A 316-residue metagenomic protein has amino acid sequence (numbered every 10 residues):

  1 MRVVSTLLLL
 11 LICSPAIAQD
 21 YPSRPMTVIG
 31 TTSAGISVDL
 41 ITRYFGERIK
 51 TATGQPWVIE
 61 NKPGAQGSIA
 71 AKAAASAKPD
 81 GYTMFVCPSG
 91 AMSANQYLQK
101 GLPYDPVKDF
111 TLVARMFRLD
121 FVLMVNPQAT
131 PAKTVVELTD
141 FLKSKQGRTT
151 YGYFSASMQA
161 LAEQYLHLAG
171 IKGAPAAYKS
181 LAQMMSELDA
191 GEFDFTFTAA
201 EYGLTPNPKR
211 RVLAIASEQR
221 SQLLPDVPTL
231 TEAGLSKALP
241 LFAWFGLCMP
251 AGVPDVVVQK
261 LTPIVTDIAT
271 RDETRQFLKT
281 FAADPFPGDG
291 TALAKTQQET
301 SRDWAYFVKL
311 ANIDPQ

Functional and structural regions predicted by a protein language model:
M1-L9: Sec-dependent signal peptide recognition, specifically the positively charged N-region followed immediately by
C13-P15: N-terminal signal peptide c-region/cleavage motif recognized by signal peptidases
A18-K108, Q146-R148, S157-M158, A169-F197 (+3 more regions): N-terminal (or domain-start) structured segment
S23-P25, F45, H167-L168, D255-Q316: An extracytoplasmic/periplasmic, membrane-proximal ligand-sensing/linker region
R43, E47, T51, K72 (+10 more regions): Solvent-exposed, polar/charged alpha-helical surfaces in well-ordered, non-transmembrane soluble domains, broadly
S76-Y82, Y97-Q183, L230-E232, W244-F277: Hinge/capping helix and adjacent helix->loop/strand transition within the periplasmic-binding protein
P88-S89, P127, A199-E201, S217 (+1 more regions): Short secondary-structure boundary segments
D105-M116, G152, K172-A176, D194 (+3 more regions): Short beta-strand->loop
